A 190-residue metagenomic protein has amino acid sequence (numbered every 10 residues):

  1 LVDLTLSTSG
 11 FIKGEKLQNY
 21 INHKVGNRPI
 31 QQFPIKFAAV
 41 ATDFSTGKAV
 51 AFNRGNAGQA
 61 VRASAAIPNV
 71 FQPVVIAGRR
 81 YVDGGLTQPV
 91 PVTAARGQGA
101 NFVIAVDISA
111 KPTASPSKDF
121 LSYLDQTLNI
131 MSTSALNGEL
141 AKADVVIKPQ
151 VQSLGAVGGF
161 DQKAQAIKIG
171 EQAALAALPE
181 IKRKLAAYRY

Functional and structural regions predicted by a protein language model:
L1-Y190: Patatin-like phospholipase
